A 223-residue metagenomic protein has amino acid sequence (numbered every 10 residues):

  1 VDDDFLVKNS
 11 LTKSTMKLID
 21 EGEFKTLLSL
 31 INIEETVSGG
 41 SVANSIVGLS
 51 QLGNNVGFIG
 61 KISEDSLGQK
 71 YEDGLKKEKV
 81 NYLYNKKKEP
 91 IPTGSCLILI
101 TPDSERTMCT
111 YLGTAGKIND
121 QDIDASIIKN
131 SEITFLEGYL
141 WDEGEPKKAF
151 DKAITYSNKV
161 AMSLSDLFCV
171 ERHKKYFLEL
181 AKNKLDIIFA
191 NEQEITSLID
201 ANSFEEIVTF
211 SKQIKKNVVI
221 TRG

Functional and structural regions predicted by a protein language model:
V1-I59, Q69: Glycine-rich phosphate/adenosyl-contacting loop at the front of the ribokinase-like
V1-K13, E34, E72-K87, I98-G223: Ribokinase/PfkB-type carbohydrate-kinase core domain
S45, L49, F58, L75 (+2 more regions): Hydrophobic/aromatic pocket-lining and membrane-interface residues
K61-S63: Alpha-helical transmembrane segments within multi-pass membrane transporters and channels
E89-I91: Short, glycine-/polar-rich solvent-exposed loops and beta-turns at beta-strand/coil boundaries
T93-S95: Change "...and in nucleic-acid phosphodiester-cleaving endonucleases..." to "...and in nucleic-acid processing enzymes
